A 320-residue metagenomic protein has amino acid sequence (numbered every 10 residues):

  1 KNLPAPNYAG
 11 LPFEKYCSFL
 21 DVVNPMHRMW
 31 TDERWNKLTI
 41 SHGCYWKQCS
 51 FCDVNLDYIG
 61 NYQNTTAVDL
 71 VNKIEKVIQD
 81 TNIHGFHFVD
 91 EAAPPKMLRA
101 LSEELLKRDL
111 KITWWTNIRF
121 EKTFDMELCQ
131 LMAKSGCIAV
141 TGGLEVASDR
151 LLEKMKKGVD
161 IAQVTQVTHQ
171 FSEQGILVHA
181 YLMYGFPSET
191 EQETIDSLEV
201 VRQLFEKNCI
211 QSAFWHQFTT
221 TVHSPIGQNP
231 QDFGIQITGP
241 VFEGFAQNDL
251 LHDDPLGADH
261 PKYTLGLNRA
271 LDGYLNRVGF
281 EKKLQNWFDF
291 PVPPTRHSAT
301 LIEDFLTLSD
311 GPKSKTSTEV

Functional and structural regions predicted by a protein language model:
K1-V68: Acidic, low-complexity intrinsically disordered segments
T39, D53, H87-D90, W115-I118 (+1 more regions): Short beta-strand segments
C44, L70, F88, G142 (+1 more regions): Conserved, mostly hydrophobic/aromatic
V54-D57, Q63-Q79, A139, V164: Structured mid-domain segments that build the active-site/substrate or prosthetic-cofactor binding neighborhood
N64, L106-P294: A structural motif corresponding to the C-terminal lobe/cap of the Radical SAM core domain
K73-E91: Short Fe-S-cluster ligation motifs
P94-A100: Active-site-adjacent beta->alpha loops and helix N-cap segments on the catalytic face of soluble alpha/beta enzymes
V292-V320: C-terminal non-catalytic accessory extensions
